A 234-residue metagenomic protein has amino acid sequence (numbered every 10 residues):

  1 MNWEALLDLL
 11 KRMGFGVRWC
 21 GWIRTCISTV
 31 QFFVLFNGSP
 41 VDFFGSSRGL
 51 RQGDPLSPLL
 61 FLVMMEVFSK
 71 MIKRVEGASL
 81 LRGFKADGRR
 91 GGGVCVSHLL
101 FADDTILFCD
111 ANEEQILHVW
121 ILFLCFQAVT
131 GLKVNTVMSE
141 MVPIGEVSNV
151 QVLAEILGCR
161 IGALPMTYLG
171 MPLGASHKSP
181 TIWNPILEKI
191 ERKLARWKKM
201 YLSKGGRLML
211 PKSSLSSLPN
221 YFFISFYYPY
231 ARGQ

Functional and structural regions predicted by a protein language model:
M1-Q234: Nucleotidyl polymerases of mobile genetic elements and RNA viruses
